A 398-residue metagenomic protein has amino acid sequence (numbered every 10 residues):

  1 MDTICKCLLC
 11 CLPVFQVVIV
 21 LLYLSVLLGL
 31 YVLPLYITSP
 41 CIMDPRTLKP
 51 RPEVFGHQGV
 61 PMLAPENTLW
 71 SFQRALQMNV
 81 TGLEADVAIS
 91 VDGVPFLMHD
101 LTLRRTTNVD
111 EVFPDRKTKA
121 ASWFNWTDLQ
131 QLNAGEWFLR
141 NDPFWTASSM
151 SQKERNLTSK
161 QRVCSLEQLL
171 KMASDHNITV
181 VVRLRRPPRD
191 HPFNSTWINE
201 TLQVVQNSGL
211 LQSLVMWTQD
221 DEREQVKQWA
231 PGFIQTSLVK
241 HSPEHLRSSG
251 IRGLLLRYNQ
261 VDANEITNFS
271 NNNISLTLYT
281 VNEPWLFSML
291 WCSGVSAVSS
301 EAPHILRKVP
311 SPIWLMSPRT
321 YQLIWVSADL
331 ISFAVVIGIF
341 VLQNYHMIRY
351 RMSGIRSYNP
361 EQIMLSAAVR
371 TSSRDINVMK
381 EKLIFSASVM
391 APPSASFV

Functional and structural regions predicted by a protein language model:
M1-V398: Phosphate-group recognition and catalysis centered on beta-loop-alpha active-site segments
